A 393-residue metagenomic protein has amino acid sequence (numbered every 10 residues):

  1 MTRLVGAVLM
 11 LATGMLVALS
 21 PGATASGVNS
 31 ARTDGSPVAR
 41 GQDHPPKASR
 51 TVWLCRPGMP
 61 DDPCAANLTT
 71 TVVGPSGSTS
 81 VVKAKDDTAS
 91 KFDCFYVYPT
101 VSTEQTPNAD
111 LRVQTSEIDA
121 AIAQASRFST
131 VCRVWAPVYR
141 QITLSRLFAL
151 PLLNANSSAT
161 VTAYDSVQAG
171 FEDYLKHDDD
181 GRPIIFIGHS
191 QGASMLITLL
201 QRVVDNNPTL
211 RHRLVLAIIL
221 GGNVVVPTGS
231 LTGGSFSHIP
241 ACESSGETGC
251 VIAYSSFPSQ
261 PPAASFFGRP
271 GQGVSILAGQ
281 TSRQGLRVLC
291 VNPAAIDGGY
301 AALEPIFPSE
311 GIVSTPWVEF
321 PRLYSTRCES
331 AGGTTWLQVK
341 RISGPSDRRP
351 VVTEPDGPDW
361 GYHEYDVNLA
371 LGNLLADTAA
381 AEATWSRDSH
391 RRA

Functional and structural regions predicted by a protein language model:
M1-M10: N-terminal export and membrane-targeting signals
L9-S126: Flexible, membrane-associating and regulatory peripheral segments of lipid-active enzymes
T51, P57-P60, D86-S90, Y96-P183 (+1 more regions): Active-site catalytic motif of lipid deacylating hydrolases and related acyltransferases
V97-T100, V138-I142, H189-S190, I219-N223 (+1 more regions): Active-site-proximal beta-strand/loop segments in catalytic clefts of secreted hydrolases
A121, L196-V204: Short, well-ordered amphipathic alpha-helices
T143-R146, S194, V224-T228: Short, well-ordered, mixed-charge alpha-helical segments that flank or form enzyme active sites
V161-G181, Q201-G357, G361-L371, L375-A380 (+2 more regions): Surface cap/lid and interfacial helix-loop subdomains adjacent to catalytic sites that gate substrate access
G188-G192, L196: Gly/Ala-rich beta-loop-alpha elbow adjacent to hydrolase catalytic centers
